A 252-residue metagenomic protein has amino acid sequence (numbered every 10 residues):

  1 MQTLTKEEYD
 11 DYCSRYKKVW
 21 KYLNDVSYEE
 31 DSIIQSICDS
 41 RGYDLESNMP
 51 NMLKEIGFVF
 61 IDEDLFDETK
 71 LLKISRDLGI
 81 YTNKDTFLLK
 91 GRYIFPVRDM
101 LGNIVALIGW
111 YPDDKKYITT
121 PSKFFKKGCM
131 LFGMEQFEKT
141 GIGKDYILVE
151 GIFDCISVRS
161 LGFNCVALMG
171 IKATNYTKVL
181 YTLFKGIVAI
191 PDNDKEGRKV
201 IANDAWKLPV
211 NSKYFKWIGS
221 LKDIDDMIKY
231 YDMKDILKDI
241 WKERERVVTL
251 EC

Functional and structural regions predicted by a protein language model:
M1-Y93, L101, E138-G141, K207 (+1 more regions): TOPRIM metal-binding catalytic domain and adjacent DNA-binding surface shared by DnaG-type primases
Q2-L4, D62-K185, V200-I201: Phosphate-handling DNA/RNA-contact segment within nucleic-acid enzymes
I37-C38, G102, V158, A189 (+1 more regions): Residue-level preference for non-acidic, small/hydrophobic
L148, F184-E196, F215-K216: Acidic beta-strand-to-loop metal/phosphate-binding motif
M169-T174, D192-K195, W217-S220: Short, acidic/turn-prone active-site loops that include or flank metal/cofactor- and phosphate-binding residues
L180-F184, D223-L237: Short, surface-exposed amphipathic charged segments that create phosphate/polyanion-binding patches used for binding
I187-D194, Y231-V248: A polyampholytic, Gly/Pro-enriched intrinsically disordered region
K199-P209: Short, aromatic/basic amphipathic alpha-helical patches
